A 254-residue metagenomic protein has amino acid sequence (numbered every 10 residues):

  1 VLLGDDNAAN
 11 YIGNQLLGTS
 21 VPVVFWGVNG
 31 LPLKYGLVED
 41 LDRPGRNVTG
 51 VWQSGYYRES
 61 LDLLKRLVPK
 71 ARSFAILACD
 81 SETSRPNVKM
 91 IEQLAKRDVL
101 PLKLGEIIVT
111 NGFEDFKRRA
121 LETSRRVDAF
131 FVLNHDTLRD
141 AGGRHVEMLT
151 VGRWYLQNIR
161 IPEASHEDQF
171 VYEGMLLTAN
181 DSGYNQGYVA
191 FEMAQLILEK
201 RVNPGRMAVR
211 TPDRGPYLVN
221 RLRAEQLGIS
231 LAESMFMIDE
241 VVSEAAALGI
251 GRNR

Functional and structural regions predicted by a protein language model:
V1-R254: Short hydrophobic alpha-helices and adjacent helix-cap/hinge residues
